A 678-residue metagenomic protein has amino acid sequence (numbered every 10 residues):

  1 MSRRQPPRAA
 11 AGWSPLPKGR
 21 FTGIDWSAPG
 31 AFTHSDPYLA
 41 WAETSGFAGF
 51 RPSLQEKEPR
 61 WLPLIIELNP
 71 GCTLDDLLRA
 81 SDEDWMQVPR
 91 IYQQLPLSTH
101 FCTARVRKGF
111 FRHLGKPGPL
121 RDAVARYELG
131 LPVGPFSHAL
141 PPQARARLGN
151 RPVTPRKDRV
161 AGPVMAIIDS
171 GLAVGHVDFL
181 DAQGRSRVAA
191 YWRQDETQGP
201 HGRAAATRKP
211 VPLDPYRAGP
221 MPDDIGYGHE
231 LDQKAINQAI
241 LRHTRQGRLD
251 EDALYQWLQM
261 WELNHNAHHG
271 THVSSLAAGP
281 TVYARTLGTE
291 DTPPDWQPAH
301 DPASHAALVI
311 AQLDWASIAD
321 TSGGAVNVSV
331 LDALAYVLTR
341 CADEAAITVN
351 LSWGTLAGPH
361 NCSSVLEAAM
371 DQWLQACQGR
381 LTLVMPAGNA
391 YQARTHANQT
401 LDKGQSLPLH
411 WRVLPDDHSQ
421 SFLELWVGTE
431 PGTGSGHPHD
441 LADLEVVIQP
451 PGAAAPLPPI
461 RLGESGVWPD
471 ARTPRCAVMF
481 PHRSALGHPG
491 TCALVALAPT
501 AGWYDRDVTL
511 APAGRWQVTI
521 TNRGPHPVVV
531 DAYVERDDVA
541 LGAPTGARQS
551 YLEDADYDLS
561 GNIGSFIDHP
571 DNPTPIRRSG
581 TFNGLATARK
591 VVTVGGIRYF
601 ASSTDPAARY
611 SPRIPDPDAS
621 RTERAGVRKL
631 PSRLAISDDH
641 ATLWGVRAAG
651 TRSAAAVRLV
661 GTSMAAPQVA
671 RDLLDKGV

Functional and structural regions predicted by a protein language model:
S2-M165, S170-R187, W192, G514 (+2 more regions): Autoinhibitory propeptides
R126-P132, A311-W315, L334-C362, P386-A387 (+3 more regions): Short acidic, glycine-rich surface-loop motifs adjacent to enzyme active sites
P152-V328, G358, E430-D443, T587-V591 (+5 more regions): Subtilisin-like serine protease catalytic core
D169, G388, G661: Active-site glycine-centered loops adjacent to acidic/histidine catalytic or metal-binding residues that shape
D178-F179, D320-G323, H360-S363, R394-Q399 (+2 more regions): Short acidic, glycine/serine/threonine-rich loops at helix termini
Q194-T197, Y227, K234-H243, A393-C492 (+4 more regions): Extracellular S/T/G-rich loop segment that most often corresponds to the catalytic His/Ser-adjacent loop
T348-V349, L366-D402: Catalytic cores of secreted or luminal carbohydrate-active enzymes
A493, P525-D537: Edge beta-strands of jelly-roll/beta-sandwich modules across compartments, strongly enriched in secreted/luminal
